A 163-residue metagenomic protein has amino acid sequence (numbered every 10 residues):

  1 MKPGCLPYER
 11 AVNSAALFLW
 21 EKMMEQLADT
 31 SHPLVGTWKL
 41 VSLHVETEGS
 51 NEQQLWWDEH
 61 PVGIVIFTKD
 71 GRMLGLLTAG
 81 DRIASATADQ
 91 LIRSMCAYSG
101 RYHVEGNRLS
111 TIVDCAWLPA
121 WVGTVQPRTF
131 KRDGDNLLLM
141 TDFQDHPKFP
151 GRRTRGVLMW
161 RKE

Functional and structural regions predicted by a protein language model:
Y8-M23: Short, Lys/Arg-enriched N-terminal segments with co-localized hydrophobic residues within the first ~10-30 amino acids
W20-E163: Lipid interaction determinants
